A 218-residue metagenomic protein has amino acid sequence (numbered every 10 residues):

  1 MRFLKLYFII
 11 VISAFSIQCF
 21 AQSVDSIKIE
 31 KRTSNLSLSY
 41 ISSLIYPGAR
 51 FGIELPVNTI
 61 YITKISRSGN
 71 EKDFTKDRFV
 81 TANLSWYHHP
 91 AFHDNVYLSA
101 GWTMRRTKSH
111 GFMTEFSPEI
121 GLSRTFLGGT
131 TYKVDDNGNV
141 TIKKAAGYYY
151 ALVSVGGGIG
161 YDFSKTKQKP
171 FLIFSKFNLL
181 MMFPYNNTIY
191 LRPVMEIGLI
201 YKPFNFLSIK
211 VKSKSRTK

Functional and structural regions predicted by a protein language model:
M1-I27, L199, P203, K218: Bacterial Sec-dependent N-terminal signal peptides
R2, S34-N35, T81-N83, V140 (+1 more regions): Generic alpha-helix detector with strongest preference for long hydrophobic helices that associate with membranes
F3, S16, R32, S208-K212: Generic N-terminal leader/processing signal
F3, S43, S85, E119-G121: Histidine- and/or cysteine-centered catalytic micro-motif in compact active-site loops
Q22-E71, T75-Y87, K202-F204, R216-K218: Short glycine/proline- and aromatic-enriched beta-strand/turn motifs that initiate or cap beta-hairpins
A91-H93, L98-K218: Outer-membrane beta-barrel transmembrane domain signature
